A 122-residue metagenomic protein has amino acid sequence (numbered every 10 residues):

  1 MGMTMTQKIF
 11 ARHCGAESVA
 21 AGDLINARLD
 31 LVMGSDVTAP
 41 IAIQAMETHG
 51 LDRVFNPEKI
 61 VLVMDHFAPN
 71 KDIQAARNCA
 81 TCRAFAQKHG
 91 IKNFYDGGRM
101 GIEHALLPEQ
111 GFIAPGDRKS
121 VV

Functional and structural regions predicted by a protein language model:
M1-V122: Fe-S-dependent hydro-lyases/dehydratases of central metabolism
